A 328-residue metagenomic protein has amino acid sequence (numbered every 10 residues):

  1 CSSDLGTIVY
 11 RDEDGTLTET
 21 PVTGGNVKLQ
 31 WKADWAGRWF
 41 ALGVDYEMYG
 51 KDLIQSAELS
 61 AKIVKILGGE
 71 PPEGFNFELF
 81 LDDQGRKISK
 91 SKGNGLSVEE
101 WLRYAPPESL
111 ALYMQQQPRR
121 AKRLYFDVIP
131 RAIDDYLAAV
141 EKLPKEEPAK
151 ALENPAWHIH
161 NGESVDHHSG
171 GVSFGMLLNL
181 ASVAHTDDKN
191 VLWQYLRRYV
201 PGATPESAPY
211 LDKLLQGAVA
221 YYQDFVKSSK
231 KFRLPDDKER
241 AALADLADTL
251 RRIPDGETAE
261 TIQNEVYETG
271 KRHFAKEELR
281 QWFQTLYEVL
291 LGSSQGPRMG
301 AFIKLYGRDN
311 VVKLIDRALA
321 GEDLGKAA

Functional and structural regions predicted by a protein language model:
C1-V98: Active-site cores that bind ATP or allylic diphosphates and position pyrophosphate for catalysis
A41, L143, A149-V165, D224-K230 (+2 more regions): Short amphipathic alpha-helical segments and their helix-coil junctions
E47-K51, K92, S164-H168, V183 (+4 more regions): Generic amphipathic alpha-helical segments used as scaffolds and interaction surfaces in large, multi-domain proteins
D52, A57, E78-Q216, A220 (+1 more regions): Catalytic adenosine-cofactor/nucleotide-binding cores of aminoacyl-tRNA synthetases and other
G69-E70, P107, K276: Short, well-ordered coil loops that connect the C-terminus of an alpha-helix to the N-terminus of a beta-strand
M176-K189, K238-N310, R317-L319: Helix-rich, typically C-terminal accessory recognition domains appended to large enzymatic cores
T204-A259: Aromatic-anchored, charged helix-turn/loop surface patch used as a conserved interaction hotspot
